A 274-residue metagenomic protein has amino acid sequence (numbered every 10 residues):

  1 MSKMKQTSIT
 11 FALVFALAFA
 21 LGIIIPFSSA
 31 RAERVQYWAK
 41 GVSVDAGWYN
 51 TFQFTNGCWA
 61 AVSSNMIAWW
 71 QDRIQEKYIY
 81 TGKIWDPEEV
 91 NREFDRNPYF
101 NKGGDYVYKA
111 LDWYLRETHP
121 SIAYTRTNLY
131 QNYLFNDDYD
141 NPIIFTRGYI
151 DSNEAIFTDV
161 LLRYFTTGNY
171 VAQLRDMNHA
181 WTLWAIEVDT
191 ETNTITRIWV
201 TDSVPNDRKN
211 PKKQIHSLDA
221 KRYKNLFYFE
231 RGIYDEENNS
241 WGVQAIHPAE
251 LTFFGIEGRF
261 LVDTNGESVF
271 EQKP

Functional and structural regions predicted by a protein language model:
M1-S2, S29: Glycine-centered signal
S2-F15: Bacterial N-terminal signal peptides that target proteins for export
A12-I24: Bacterial N-terminal signal peptides
G22-R34: Sec-dependent signal peptide cleavage junction
E33-D95: Active-site nucleophile-adjacent alpha helix/oxyanion-hole segment immediately C-terminal to the catalytic cysteine
R34-Y37, V42, P87-T252, E257: Conserved active-site-adjacent core of cysteine acyl-enzyme catalytic domains
G258-P274: Short, low-complexity, Pro/Ser/Thr/Gly-rich segments in the mature regions of secreted, periplasmic
